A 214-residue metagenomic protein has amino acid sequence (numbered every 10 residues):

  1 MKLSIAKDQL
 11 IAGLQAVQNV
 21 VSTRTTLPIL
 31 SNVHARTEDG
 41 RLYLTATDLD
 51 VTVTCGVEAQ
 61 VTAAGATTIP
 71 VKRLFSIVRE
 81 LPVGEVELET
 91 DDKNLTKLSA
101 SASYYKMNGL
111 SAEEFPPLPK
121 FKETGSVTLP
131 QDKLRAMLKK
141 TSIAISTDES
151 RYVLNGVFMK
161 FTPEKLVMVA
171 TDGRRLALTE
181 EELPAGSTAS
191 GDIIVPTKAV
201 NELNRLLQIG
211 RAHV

Functional and structural regions predicted by a protein language model:
M1-R211: Structural preference for solvent-exposed beta-strand-turn elements and adjacent flexible terminal/loop segments within
